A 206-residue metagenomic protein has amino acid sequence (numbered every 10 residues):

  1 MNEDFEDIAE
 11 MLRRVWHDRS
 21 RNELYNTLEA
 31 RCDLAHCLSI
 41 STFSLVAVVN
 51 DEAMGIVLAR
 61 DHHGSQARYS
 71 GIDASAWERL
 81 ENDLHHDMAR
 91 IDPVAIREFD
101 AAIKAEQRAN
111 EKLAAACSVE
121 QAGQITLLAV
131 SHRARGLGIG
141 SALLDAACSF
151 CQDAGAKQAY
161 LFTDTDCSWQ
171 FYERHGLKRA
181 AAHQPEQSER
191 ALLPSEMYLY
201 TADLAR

Functional and structural regions predicted by a protein language model:
M1-E10, R21, D61-H62: A short beta-loop-alpha structural element at the N-terminal edge of CoA-dependent acyl/N-acetyltransferase catalytic
R21-N50, I56-L58, R79, L84-M88 (+1 more regions): Active-site rim helix/loop that mediates acceptor-substrate recognition in acyltransferases
L34-V46, H62-A67, R97-E98, Q124: A short helix-loop-beta-strand connector motif used in the catalytic cores of GNAT acetyltransferases and, in some
G64-G123, Q187-L193: Conserved acyl-donor/pantetheine-binding loop and adjacent beta-alpha core of acyl/acetyltransferases and related
E111, S141, D153, T165-A182: Conserved active-site alpha-helix within GNAT-family acetyltransferase domains
G123, C151-D164: Conserved GNAT acetyl-CoA-binding A-motif
V130, G136-S149, R174: Conserved acetyl-CoA-binding loop-helix of GNAT-fold acetyltransferases
Y160-F162, K178-E196: Conserved catalytic-core motifs of GNAT/GCN5-like acyltransferases
